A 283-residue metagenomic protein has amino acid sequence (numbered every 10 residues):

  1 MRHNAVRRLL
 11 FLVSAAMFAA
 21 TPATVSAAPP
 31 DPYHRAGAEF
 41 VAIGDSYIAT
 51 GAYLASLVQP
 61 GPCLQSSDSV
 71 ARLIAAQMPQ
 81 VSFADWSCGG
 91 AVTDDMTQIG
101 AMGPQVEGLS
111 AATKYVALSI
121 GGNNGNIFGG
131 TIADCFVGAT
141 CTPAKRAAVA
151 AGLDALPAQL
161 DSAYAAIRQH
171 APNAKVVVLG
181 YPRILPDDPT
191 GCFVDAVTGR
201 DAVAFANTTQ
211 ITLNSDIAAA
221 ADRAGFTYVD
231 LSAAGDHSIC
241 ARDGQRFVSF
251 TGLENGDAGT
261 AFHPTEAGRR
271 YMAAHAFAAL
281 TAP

Functional and structural regions predicted by a protein language model:
M1-P29: Secretory targeting and sorting signals
S26-V41, Q98-A117, D161-K175, F277 (+1 more regions): Short amphipathic alpha-helices and their capping/turn segments at secondary-structure boundaries
A28-S87: Serine-esterase "nucleophile elbow" of acetyl-processing enzymes
E39-G44, I48-T50, S82-S87, K114-S119 (+3 more regions): Structural recognition of the beta-strand scaffold that forms the well-ordered cores of secreted hydrolase catalytic
L73-V81, Q159-V177, T209-D230: A structural motif corresponding to the C-terminal end of an alpha-helix and its immediate exit/capping segment
Q98-G152: Oxyanion-hole/transition-state-stabilizing segment in secreted/luminal serine hydrolases and related acyltransferases
T142-P157, R200-A206: Surface-exposed cleft-lining segments at the edges of enzyme active sites
P182-P283: Catalytic His-Asp segment of secreted/periplasmic serine-dependent ester chemistry enzymes
